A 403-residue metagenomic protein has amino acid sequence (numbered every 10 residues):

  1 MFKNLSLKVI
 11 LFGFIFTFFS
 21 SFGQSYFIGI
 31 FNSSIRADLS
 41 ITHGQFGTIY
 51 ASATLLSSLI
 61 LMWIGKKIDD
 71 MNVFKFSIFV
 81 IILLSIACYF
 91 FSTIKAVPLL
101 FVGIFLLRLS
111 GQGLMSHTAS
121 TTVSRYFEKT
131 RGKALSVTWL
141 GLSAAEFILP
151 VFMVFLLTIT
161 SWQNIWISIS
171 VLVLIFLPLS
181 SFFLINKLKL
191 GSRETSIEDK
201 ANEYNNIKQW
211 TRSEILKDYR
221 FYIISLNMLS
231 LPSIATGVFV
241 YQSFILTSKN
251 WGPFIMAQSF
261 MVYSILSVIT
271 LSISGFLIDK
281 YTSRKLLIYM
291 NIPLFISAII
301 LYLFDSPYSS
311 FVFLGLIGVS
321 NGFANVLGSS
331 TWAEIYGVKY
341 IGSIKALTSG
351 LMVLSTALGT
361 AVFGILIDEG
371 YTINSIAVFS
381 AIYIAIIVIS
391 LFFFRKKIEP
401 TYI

Functional and structural regions predicted by a protein language model:
V9-S34, L39-H43, I60-I64, V238-S243: Extracytoplasmic
F18, P98-L114, L229, S309-F323: Hydrophobic core of transmembrane alpha-helices in multi-pass small-molecule transporters, especially MFS/SLC-type
Q24, I28-N32, S213-L271: Extracytoplasmic gate region of multi-pass secondary transporters
I60-N72, L271-T282, I367-D368: Helix-to-loop junctions at the C-terminal end of transmembrane segments in multipass secondary transporters
K75-Y89, K285-I299: Structural signature of the two symmetry-related core transmembrane helices
G113-F127, F323-Y336: Intracellular juxtamembrane helix-capping segments at the cytosolic ends of symmetry-related transmembrane helices
L142-K189: Helix-loop-helix hairpin linking two adjacent transmembrane segments in secondary transporters
E146, V338-G370: A late C-terminal transmembrane helix in Major Facilitator Superfamily
